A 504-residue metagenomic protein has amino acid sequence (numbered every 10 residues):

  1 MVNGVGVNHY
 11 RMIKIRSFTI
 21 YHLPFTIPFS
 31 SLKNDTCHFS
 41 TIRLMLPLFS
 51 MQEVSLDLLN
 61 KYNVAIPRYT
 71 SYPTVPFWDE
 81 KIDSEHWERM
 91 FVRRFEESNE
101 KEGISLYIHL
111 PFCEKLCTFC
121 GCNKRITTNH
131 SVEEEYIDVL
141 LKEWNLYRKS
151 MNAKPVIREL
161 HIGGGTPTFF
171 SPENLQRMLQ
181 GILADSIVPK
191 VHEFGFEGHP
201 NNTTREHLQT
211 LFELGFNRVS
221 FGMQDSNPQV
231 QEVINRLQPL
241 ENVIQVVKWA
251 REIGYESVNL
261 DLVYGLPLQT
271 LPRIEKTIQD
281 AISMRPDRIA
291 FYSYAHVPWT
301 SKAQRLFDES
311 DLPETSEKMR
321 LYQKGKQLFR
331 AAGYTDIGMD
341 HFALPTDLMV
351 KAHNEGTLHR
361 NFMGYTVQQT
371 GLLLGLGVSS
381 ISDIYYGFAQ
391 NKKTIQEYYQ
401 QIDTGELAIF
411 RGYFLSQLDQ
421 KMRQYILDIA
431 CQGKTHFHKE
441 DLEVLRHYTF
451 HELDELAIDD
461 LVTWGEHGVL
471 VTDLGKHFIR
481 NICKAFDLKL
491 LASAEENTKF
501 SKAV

Functional and structural regions predicted by a protein language model:
M1-N8, I13-I27, N34: N-terminal amphipathic/hydrophobic targeting modules at extreme N-termini, encompassing cleavable Sec/SRP-type signal
I20, F25-S31, D35-S105, D459: Flexible, acidic/Gly-rich N-terminal and inter-domain linker regions that tether and position cofactor-handling modules
E96, E100-G103, I126-S150, V156-L442: C-terminal scaffold of the Radical SAM
H109-K124: Local cysteine-cluster metal-coordination motifs and their immediate loop/turn environment, predominantly Fe-S cluster
E443-A457: Short amphipathic alpha-helical interaction segments
A457-H467: A short, conserved structural fragment
G468-T472: Minor-groove-contacting beta-hairpin "wing" of winged helix-turn-helix DNA-binding domains
K476-V504: Short, amphipathic alpha-helical interaction segments positioned at domain boundaries
